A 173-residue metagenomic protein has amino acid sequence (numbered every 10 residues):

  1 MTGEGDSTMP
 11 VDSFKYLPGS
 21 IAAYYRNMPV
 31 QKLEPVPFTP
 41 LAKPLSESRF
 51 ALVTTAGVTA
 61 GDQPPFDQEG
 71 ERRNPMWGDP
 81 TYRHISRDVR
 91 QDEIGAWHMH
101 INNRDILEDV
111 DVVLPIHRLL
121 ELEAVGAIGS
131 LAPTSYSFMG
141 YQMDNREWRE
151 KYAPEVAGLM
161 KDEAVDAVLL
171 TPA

Functional and structural regions predicted by a protein language model:
T2-A173: Metallocofactor- and cofactor-centric catalytic cores in central/energy metabolism, strongly enriched
